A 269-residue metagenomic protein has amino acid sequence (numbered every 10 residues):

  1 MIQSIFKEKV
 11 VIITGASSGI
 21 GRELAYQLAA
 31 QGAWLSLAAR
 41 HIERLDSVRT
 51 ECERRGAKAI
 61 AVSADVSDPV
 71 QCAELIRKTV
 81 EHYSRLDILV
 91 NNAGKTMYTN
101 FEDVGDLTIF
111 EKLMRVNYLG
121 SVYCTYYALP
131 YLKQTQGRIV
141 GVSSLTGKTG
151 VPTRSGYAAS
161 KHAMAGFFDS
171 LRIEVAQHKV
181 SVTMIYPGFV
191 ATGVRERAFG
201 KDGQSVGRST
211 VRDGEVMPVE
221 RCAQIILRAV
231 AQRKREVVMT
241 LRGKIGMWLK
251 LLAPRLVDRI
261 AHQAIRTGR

Functional and structural regions predicted by a protein language model:
V10, S17-S18: Conserved glycine-rich cofactor-binding loop
Q31-V48: Conserved glycine-rich Rossmann-like NAD(P)H-binding loop of the short-chain dehydrogenase/reductase
I42, S63-L75, L107: The beta1-alpha1 cofactor-binding region of Rossmann-like NAD(H)/NADP(H)-dependent oxidoreductases
T96-E111, T153-G156: Conserved mid-core segment of classical short-chain dehydrogenase/reductases
T125, S160: Active-site helix of classical SDR
S144: Residue(s) in the substrate-gating loop at a strand-loop-helix junction that position the organic substrate next
Q177-L241: SDR active-site lid
